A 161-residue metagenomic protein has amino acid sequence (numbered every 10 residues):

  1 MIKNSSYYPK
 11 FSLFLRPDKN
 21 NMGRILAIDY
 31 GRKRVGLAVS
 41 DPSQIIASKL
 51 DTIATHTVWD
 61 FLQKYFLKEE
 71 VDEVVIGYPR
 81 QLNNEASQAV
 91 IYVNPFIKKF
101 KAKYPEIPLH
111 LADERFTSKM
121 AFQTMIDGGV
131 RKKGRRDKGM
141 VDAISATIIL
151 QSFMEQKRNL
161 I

Functional and structural regions predicted by a protein language model:
Y7-I28, R32-K33, A38-I161: Phosphate- and other anionic-substrate recognition elements at nucleic-acid/protein interfaces
